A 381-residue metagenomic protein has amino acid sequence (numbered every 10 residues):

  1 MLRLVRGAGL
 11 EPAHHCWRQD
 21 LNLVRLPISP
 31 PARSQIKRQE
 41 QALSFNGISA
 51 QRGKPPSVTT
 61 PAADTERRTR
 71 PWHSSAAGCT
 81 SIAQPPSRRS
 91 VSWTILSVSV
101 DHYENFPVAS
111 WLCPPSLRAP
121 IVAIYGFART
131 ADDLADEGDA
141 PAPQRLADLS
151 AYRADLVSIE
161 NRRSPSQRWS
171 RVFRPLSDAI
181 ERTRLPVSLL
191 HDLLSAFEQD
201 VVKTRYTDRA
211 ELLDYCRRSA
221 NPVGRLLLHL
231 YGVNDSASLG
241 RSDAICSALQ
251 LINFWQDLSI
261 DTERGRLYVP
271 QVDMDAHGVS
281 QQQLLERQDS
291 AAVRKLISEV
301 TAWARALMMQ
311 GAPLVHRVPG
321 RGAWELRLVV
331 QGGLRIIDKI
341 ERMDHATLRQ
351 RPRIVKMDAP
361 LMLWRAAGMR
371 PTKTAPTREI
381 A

Functional and structural regions predicted by a protein language model:
L4-A8, P12, L23, S57 (+3 more regions): Detector for intrinsically disordered, low-structure N-terminal pre-sequences
A8-E11, L26-P27, G53-R68, T80: Short, positively charged low-complexity motifs
P12, R38-Q41, R52-P55, R67 (+2 more regions): Cationic, low-complexity basic patches in intrinsically disordered or flexible, solvent-exposed regions
H14-H15, D20-N22, D64, H73: Intrinsic-disorder-associated, low-complexity terminal segments enriched in Asp/Asn/His/Tyr and depleted of Lys/Arg
R33, R38, I48, G53 (+3 more regions): Low-complexity, intrinsically disordered segments with a bias for serine/threonine
P71-Q250, W255, S259-A381: Catalytic cores of Mg2+-dependent Asp-rich isoprenoid enzymes
